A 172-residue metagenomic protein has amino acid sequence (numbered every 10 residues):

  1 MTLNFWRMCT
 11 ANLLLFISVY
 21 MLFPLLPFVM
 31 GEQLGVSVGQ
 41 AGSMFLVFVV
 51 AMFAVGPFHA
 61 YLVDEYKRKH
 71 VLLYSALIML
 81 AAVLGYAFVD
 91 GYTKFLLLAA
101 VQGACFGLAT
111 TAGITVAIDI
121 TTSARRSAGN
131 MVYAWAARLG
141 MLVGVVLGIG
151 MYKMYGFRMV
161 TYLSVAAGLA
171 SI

Functional and structural regions predicted by a protein language model:
T2-G42: Helix-loop boundary and gating motifs at the non-cytosolic
P27, G140-Y152: Small-residue (Gly/Pro/Ala) motifs that create kinks and tight helix-helix packing interfaces
M30-G31, L62-V63, G150-Y155: Interfacial helix-cap and linker-helix signal at transmembrane-aqueous boundaries of multi-pass secondary transporters
V49-P57, M141-L142: Residue-level signature of mid-helix packing/kink "hotspots" within the transmembrane helices of 12-pass Major
A54-D90: Conserved MFS/SLC helix-loop-helix module at the cytosolic interface between two early adjacent transmembrane helices
A82, T93-V101: Paired small-residue
A100-A137: Cytoplasmic helix-loop-helix junction between adjacent transmembrane helices in 12-TM secondary transporters
V160-I172: Symmetry-related core transmembrane helices of the 12-TM Major Facilitator Superfamily/SLC fold
